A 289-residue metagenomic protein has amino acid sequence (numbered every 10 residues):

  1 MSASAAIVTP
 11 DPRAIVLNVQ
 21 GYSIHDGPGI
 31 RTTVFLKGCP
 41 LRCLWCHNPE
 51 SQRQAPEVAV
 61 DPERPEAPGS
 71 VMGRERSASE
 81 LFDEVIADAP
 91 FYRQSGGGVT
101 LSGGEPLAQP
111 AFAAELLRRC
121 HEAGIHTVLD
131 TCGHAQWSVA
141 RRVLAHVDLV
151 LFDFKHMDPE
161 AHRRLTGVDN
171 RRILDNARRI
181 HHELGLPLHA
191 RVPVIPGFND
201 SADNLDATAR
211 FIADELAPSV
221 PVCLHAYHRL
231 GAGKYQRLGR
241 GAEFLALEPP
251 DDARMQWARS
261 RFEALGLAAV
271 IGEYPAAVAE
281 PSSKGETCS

Functional and structural regions predicted by a protein language model:
M1-P28, P196-S289: Auxiliary Fe-S-binding modules of radical SAM enzymes
M1-R76, A87-S95, P281-S289: N-terminal [4Fe-4S]-dependent radical SAM core
G27-G29, G38, W45-C46, G73 (+6 more regions): Glycine-centered flexibility sites
W45, E57, T131, R191-V192 (+1 more regions): Short loop/turn and capping residues at structural boundaries
W45, Q54-E57, P110, S201 (+2 more regions): Generic domain-boundary/flexible-linker signal
S70, R163-D169, G239-L247: Short glycine-enriched, charge-decorated loop/helix-capping segments at active-site entrances that position
F82-Q236: Conserved AdoMet/S-adenosylmethionine-binding subsite of the radical SAM
